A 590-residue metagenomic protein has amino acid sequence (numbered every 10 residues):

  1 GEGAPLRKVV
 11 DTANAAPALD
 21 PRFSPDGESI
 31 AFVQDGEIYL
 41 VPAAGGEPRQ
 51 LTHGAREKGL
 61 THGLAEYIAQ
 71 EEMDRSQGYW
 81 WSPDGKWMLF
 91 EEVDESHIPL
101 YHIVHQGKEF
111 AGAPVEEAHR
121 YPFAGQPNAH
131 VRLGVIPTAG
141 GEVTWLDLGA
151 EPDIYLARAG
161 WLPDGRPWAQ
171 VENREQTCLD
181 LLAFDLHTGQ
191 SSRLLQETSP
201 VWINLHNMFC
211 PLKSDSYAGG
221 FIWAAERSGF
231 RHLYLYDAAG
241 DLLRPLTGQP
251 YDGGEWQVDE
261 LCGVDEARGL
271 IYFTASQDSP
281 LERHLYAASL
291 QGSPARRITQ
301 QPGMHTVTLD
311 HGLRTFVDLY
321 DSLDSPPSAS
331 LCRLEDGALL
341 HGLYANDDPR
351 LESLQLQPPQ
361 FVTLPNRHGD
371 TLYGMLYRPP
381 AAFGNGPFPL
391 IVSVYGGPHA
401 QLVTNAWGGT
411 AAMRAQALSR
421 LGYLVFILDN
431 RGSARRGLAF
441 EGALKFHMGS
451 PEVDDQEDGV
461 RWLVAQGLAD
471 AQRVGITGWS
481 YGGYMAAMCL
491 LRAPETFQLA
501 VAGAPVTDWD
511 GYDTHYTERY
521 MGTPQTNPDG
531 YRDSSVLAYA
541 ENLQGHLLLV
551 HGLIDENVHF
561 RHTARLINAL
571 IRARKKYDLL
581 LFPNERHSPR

Functional and structural regions predicted by a protein language model:
G1-A16: Well-ordered mid-protein domain cores that form the structural environment of catalytic cofactors
E2-A4, P42-G46, P137-G141, D185-G189 (+3 more regions): Short loop/turn segments that connect beta-strands within beta-propeller blades
R7-D11, P48-R56, T144-D147, S191-Q196 (+3 more regions): Beta-propeller fold detector
A13-A31, Y39-L40, K58-M88, E117-R132 (+9 more regions): Conserved beta-propeller blade repeats
D35-V41, H97-I103, H130-R132, Q176-A183 (+3 more regions): Structural motif
L51-Y79, W87-W145, E335-L351, L402-R414: Predominantly five- to eight-bladed beta-propeller fold
R158-G160, Q170, M304-R590: Serine-hydrolase catalytic core recognition
R174-Q176, F184-S191, L212-A218, R227-S228 (+10 more regions): Secondary-structure transition/capping motifs at alpha-helix termini and the adjoining loop/turn into the next element
